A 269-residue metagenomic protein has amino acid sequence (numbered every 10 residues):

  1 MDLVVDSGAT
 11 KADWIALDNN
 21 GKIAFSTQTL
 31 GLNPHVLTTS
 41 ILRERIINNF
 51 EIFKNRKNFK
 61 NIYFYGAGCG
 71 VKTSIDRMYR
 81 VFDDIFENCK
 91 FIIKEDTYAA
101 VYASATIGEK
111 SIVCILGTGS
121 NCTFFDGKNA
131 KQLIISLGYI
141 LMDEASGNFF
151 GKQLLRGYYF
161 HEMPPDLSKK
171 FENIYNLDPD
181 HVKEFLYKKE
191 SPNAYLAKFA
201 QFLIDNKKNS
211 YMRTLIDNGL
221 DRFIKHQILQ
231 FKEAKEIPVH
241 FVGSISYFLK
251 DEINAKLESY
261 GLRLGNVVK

Functional and structural regions predicted by a protein language model:
M1-N61, D83, S104-G108, I112 (+1 more regions): ATP-binding/phosphotransfer module of carbohydrate and carboxylate kinases, centering on a glycine-rich
D6, Y65, K94, V113-G119: Short beta-strand segments
T10, G68-G70, T118-N121: Short glycine-rich anion-binding loops that position phosphate/pyrophosphate groups of nucleotides and phosphorylated
P34, G68, S136-D143, L262-N266: A short glycine/serine-rich beta->alpha loop
N61, Y65, C69-T97: Anion-binding (especially nucleotide phosphate/pyrophosphate-binding) glycine-rich loop and adjoining beta-alpha core
D76, S120-L133, A200, L249-E258: Acidic-glycine-rich active-site phosphate/pyrophosphate-binding loop
C89-V113: Conserved phosphate-binding catalytic cores of ATP/NTP-utilizing and phosphoryl-transfer enzymes
G108-Y159: Glycine-rich phosphate-binding loop of actin/hexokinase-like ATP-binding domains
